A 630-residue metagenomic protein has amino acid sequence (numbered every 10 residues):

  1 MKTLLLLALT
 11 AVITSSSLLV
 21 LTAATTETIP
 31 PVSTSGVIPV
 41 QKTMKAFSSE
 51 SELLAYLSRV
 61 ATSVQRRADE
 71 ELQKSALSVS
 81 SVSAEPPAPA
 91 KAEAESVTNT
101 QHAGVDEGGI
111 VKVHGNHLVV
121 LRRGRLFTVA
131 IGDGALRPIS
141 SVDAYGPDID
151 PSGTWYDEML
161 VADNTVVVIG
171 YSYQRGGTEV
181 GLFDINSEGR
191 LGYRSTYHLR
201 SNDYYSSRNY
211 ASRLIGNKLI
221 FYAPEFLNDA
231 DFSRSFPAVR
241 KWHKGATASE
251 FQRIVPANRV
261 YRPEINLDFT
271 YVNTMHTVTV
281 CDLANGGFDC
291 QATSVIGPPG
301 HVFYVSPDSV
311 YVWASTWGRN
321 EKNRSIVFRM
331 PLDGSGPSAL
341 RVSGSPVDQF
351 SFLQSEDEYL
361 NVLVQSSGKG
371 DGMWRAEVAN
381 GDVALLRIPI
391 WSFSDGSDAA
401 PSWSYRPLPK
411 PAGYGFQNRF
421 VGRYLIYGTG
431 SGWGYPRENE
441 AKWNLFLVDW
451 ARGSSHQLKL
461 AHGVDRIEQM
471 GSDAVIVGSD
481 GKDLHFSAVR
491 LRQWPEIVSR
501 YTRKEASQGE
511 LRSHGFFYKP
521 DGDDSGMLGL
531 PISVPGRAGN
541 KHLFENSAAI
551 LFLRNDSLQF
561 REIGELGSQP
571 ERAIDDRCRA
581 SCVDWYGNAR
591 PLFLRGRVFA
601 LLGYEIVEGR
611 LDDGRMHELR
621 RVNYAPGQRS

Functional and structural regions predicted by a protein language model:
M1-L4: Positively charged n-region of N-terminal signal peptides that target proteins for export
T10-T22: Hydrophobic alpha-helical membrane-insertion segments, chiefly the h-region of N-terminal signal peptides
L21-S630: Beta-sheet-rich non-transmembrane sensory/scaffold domains
